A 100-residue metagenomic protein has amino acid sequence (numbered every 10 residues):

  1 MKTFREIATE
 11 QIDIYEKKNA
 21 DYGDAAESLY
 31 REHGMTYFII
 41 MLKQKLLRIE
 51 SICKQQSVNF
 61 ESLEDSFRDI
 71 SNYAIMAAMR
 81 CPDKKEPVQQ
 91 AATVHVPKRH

Functional and structural regions predicted by a protein language model:
M1-H100: Intrinsically disordered, low-complexity regulatory regions that flank transcription factor DNA-binding cores
